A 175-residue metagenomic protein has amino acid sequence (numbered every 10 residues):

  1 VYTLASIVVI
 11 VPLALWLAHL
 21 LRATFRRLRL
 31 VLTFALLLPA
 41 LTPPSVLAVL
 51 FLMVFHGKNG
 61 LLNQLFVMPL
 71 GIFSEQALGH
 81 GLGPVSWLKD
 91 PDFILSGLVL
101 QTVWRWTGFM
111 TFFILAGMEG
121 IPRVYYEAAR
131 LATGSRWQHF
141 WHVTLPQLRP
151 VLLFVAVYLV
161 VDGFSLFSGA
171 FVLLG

Functional and structural regions predicted by a protein language model:
V1-G175: A structural signal for multi-pass alpha-helical bundles of membrane permease subunits that mediate small-molecule
